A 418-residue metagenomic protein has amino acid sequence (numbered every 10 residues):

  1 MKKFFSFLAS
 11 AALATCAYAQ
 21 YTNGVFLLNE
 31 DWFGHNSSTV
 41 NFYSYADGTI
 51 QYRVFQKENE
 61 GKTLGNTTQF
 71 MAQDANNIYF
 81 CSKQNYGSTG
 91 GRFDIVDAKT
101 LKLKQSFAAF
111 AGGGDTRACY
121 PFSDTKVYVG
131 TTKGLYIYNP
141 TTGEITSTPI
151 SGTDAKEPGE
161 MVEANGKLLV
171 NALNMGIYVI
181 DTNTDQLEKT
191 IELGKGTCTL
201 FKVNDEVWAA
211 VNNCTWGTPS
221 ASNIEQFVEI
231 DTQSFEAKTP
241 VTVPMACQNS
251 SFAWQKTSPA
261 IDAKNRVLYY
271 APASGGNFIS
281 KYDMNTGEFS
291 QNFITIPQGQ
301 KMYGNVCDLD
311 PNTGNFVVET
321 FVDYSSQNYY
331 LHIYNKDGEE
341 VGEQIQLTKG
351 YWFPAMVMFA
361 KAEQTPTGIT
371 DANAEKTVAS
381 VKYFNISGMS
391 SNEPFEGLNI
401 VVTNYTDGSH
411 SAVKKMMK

Functional and structural regions predicted by a protein language model:
D31-H35, Q84-T89, G134-L135, M175-G176 (+3 more regions): Short glycine/acidic-enriched loop and turn motifs that connect beta-strands
Y45-D47, D97-L101, N139-G143, D181-Q186 (+3 more regions): Short loop/turn segments that connect beta-strands within beta-propeller blades
T49-T63, K102-F110, E144-G152, D185-I191 (+3 more regions): A short beta-strand motif characteristic of beta-propeller blades
G61-Q73, A109-D124, D154-N165, L193-N204 (+3 more regions): Repeated scaffold domains used in trafficking and secretory/extracellular systems, primarily beta-propellers
E144-G275: Acidic, serine/threonine- and glycine-rich low-complexity intrinsically disordered segments that serve as flexible
V322-P366: Blade-level signature of beta-propeller repeat domains, shared across WD40, Kelch, NHL, RCC1 and BNR/Asp-box propellers
A360-S390: Residue-level detector of functionally pivotal "anchor" positions at catalytic/ligand-binding pockets or at interdomain
V402-K418: C-terminal tail/sorting-segment detector
